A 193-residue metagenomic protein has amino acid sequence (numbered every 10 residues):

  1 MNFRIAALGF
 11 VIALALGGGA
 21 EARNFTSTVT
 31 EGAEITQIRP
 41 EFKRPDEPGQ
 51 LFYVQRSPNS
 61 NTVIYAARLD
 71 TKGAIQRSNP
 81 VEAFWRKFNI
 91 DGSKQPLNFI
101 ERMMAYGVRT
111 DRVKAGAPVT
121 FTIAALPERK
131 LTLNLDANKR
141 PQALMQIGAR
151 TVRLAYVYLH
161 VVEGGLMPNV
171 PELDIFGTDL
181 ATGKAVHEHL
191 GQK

Functional and structural regions predicted by a protein language model:
M1-I5: Positively charged n-region of N-terminal signal peptides that target proteins for export
A6-A15: Bacterial N-terminal signal peptides
G18-A22: Sec/Tat signal peptide C-region and signal peptidase I cleavage site
R23-S93: N-terminal export/targeting and maturation segments
E41-P45, T110-V113, M167: Structural signature of eukaryotic scaffold interfaces centered on beta-propeller domains
S78-R153: Mature extracytoplasmic domains of secretory-pathway proteins
A149-E163: Charged, amphipathic alpha-helical segments
G164-L190: Short, exposed beta-strand-loop hairpins at the edges of beta-sheets in extracellular/periplasmic proteins
